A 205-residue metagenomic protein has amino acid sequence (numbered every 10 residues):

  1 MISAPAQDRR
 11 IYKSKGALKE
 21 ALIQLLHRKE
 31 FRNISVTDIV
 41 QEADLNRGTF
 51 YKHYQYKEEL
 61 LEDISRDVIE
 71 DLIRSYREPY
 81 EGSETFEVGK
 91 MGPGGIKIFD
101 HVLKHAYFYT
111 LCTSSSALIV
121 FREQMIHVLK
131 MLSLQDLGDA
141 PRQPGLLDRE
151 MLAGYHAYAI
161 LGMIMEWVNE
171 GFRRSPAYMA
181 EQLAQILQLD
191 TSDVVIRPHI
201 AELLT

Functional and structural regions predicted by a protein language model:
Q7, S14-A17, D148: N-terminal positioning helix adjacent to the helix-turn-helix/winged-helix DNA-binding module
G16-Q24, R28, E42, E59-P79 (+3 more regions): Alpha-helical structural segments
L25-E59: Helix-turn-helix
I34-S35, T110-C112, P176: Short, hydrophobic secondary-structure boundary micro-motifs
R77-Y107: Hydrophobic alpha-helical connector segments
S116-P141, E150-L161, S192: Amphipathic alpha-helical packing segments from all-alpha helical-bundle domains
L134, E150, A157, E166-T205: C-terminal peripheral helix-coil segments that are non-catalytic and often amphipathic
